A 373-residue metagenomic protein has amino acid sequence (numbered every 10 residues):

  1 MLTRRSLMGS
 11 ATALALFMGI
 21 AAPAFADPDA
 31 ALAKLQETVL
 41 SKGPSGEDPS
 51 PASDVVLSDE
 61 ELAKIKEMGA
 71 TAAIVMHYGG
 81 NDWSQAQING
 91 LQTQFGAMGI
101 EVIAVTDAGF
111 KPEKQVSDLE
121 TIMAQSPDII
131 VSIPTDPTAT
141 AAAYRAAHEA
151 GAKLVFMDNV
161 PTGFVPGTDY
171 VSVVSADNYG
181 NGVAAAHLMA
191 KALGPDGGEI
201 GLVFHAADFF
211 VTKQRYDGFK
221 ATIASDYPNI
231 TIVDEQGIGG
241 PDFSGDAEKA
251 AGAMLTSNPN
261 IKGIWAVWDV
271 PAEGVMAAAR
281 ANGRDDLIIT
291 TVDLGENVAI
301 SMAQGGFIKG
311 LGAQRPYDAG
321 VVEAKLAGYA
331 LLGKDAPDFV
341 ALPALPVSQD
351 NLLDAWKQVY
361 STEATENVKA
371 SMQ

Functional and structural regions predicted by a protein language model:
L2, A24-Q373: A residue-level marker of the well-folded mature domains of exported/periplasmic proteins
R4-M8: N-terminal export leaders
S10-A11, A221: A periodicity- and composition-biased signal for non-globular, repetitive helical segments
A11-G19: Bacterial N-terminal signal peptides
